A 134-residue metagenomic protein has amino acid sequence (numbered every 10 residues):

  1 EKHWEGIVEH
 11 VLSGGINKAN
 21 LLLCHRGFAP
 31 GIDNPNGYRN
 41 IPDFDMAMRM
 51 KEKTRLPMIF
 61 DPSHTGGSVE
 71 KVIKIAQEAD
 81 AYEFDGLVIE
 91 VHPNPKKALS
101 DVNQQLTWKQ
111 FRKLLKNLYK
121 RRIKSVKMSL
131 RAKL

Functional and structural regions predicted by a protein language model:
E1-V91: Catalytic alpha/beta core domains of metabolic enzymes, predominantly
P93-K127: C-terminal helical cap(s) of enzyme catalytic domains, especially alpha/beta-barrels
K127-L134: Divalent-metal-activated hydrolytic enzyme cores
